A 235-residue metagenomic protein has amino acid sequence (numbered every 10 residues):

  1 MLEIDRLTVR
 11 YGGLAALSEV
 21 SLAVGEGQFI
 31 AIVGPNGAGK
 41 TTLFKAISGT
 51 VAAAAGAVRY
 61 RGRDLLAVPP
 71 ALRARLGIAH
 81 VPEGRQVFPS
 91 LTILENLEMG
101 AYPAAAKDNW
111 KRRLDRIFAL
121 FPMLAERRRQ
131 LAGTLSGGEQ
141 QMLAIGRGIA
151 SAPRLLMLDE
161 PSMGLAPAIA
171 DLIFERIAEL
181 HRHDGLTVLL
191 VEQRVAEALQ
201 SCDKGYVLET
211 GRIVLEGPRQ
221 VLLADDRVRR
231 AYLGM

Functional and structural regions predicted by a protein language model:
G12, V68, I93-R112, L120-P122 (+2 more regions): ABC-type ATPase nucleotide-binding domains, specifically the catalytic core motifs of the NBD
V33-P35: The feature captures the beta-strand-to-loop junction immediately N-terminal to the Walker
S48: Helix-to-loop junction immediately C-terminal to a conserved catalytic motif
G56-D64, L76, W110-L114: Conserved ABC transporter NBD signature motif
L131-L135, E139: Conserved ABC ATPase signature
G148-I149: ABC ATPase C-loop
D171-G185: Helical segment within the ABC ATPase nucleotide-binding domain
